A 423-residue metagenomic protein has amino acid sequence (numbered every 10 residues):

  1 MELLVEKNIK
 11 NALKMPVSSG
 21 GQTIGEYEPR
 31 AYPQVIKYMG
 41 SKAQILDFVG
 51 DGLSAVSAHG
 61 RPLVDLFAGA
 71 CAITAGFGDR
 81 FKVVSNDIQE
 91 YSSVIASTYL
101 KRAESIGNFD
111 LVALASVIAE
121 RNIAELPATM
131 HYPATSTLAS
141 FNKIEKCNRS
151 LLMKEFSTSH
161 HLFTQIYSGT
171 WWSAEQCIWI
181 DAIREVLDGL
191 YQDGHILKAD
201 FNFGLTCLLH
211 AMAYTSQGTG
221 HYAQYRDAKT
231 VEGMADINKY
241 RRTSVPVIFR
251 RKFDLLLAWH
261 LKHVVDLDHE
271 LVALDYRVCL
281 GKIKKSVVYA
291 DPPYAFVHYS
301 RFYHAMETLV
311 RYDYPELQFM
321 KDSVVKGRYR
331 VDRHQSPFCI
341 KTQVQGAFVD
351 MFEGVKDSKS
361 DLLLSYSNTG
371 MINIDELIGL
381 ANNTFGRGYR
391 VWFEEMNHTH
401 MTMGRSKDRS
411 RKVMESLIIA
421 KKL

Functional and structural regions predicted by a protein language model:
E2-V64, A72-R80, I95: S-adenosyl-L-methionine
E26, I45-L46, D51, K154-F302 (+1 more regions): SAM-dependent nucleic-acid methyltransferase catalytic core
H59-A113, V297-R311: Conserved S-adenosyl-L-methionine
A96-G169: Conserved phosphoryl-transfer catalytic core
A295-S358: SAM-dependent methyltransferase catalytic-core segment centered on the flexible catalytic loop and adjoining short
R333-G386, E395: Conserved Class I SAM-dependent methyltransferase catalytic core
I374-I378, F385-L423: Class I S-adenosyl-L-methionine
